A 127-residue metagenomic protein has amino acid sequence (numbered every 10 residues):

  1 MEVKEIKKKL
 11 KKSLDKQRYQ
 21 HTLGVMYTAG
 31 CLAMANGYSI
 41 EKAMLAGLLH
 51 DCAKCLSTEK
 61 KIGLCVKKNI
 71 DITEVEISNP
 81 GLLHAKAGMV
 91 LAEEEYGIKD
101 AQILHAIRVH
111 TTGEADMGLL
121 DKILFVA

Functional and structural regions predicted by a protein language model:
K8-K12, L32-A127: Divalent metal-dependent catalytic cores for phosphoryl transfer on phosphate-bearing substrates
H21: N-terminal glycine-rich anion-binding loops that anchor highly charged ligand groups
